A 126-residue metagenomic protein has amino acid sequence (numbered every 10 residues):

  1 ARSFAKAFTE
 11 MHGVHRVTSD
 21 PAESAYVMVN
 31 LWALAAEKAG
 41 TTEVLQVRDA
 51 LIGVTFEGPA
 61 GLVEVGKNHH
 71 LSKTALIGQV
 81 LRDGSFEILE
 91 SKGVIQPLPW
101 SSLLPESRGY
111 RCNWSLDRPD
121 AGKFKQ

Functional and structural regions predicted by a protein language model:
A1-Q126: Extracytosolic ligand-binding ectodomains
